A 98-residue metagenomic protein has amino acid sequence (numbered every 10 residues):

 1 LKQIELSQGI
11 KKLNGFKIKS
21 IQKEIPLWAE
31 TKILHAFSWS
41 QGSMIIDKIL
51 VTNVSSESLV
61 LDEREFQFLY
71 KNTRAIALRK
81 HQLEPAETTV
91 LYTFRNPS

Functional and structural regions predicted by a protein language model:
L1-Q22: Surface-exposed beta-loop interaction hotspot
P26-W28: Long insertion/accessory domains within large nucleic-acid-processing enzymes
A36-Q41: Short, solvent-exposed beta-strand/turn "edge" segments of beta-rich domains on protein surfaces
G42-K48: Short, solvent-exposed loop/turn segments enriched in Ser/Thr/Gly
I49-S58: Asparagine-centered strand-capping/turn motif at beta-strand->loop junctions
L59, E63-F68: Terminal membrane-proximal soluble interaction domains of membrane-associated proteins
L69-S98: Intrinsically disordered, low-complexity Pro/Gly/Ser/Thr-rich segments with frequent PxxP/GP/PP motifs and embedded
